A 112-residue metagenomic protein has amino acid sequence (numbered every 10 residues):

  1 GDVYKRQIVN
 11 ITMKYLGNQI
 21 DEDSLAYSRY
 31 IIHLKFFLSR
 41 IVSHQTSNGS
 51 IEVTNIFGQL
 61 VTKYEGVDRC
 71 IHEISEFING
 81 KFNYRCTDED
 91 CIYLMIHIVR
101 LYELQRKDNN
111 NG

Functional and structural regions predicted by a protein language model:
G1-Y4: Short, small-residue-biased leader/transition segments that mark boundaries at the very start of proteins
V9, M13-I20, L34, R40 (+2 more regions): N-terminal intrinsically disordered, cationic/polar leader segments that include organellar targeting peptides
I11-K14, F36-H44, F77, R100-L104: Amphipathic alpha-helical interaction surfaces
Y15-Q19, I74, D88-I96: Lectin-type carbohydrate-recognition ectodomains
S24, I41-S75, C86: Intrinsic, low-complexity N-terminal interaction/targeting segments
S28-R40, E89-E103: Extracellular/lumenal glycan-associated surfaces
E103-G112: Short, charged, intrinsically disordered terminal tails
